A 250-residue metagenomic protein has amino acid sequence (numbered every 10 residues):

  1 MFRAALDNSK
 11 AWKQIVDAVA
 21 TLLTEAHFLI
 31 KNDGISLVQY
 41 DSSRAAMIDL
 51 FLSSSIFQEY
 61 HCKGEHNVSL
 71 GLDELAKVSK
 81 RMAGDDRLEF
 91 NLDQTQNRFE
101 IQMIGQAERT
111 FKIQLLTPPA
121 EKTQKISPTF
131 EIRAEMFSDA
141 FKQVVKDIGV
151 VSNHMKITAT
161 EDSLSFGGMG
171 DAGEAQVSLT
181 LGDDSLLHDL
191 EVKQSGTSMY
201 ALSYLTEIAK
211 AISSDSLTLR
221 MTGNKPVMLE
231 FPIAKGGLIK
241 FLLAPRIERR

Functional and structural regions predicted by a protein language model:
M1-A20, E25-V150, T158-R250: DNA polymerase sliding clamps and clamp-related checkpoint/processivity subunits
M155: Beta-rich carbohydrate-recognition modules and glycan-binding surfaces
